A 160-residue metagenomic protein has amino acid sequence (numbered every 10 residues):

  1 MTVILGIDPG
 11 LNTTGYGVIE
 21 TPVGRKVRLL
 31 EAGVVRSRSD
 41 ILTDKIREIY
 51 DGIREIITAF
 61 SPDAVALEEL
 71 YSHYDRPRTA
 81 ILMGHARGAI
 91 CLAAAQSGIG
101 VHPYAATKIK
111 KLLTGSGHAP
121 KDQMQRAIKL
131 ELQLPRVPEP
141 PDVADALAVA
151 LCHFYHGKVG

Functional and structural regions predicted by a protein language model:
M1-G160: Phosphate- and other anionic-substrate recognition elements at nucleic-acid/protein interfaces
